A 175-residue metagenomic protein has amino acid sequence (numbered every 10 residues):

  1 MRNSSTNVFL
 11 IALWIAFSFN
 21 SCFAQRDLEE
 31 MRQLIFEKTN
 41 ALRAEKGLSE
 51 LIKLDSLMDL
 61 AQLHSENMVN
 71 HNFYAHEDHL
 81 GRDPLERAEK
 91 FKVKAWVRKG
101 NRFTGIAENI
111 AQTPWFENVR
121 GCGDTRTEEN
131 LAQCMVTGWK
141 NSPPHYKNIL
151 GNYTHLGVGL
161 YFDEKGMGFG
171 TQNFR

Functional and structural regions predicted by a protein language model:
M1-F9: Bacterial N-terminal signal peptides that target proteins for export
L10-S18: Bacterial N-terminal signal peptides
F17-D27: Bacterial Sec-dependent signal peptides at the C-terminal "C-region" and cleavage site
Q25-K94, Y146, N152-G157, Y161-K165: Short, well-ordered surface patches within globular domains
P84-F169: A well-ordered secondary-structure block
Q172: Hydrophobic/aromatic beta-strand elements that line small-molecule binding cavities or substrate pockets in beta-rich
